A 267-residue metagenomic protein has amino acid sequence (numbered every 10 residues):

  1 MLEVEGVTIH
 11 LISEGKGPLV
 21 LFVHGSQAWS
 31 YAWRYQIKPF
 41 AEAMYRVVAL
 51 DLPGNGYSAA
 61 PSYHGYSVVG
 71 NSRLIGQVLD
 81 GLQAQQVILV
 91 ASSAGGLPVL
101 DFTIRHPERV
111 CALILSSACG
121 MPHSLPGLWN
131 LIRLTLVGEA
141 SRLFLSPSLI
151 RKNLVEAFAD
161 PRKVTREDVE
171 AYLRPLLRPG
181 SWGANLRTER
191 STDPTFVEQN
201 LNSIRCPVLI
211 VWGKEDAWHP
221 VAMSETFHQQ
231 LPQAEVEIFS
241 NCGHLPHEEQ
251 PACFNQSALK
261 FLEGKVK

Functional and structural regions predicted by a protein language model:
V7-Y57: Conserved HGGG/HGGXW glycine-rich cap/lid loop of the alpha/beta-hydrolase fold
I9, S124-L125, L143-S203: Conserved alpha/beta-hydrolase catalytic His-Asp/Glu region
I12, A49-V90, A94, Q256: Active-site loop/oxyanion-hole signature of alpha/beta-hydrolase fold enzymes
I104, C111-S141: Flexible "cap/lid" loop of the alpha/beta hydrolase fold
D168, C206, P220-Q229: Short alpha-helix in the alpha/beta-hydrolase fold that links the catalytic acid
I204, I210-W212: Short beta-strand/loop motif that positions the catalytic acidic residue of the alpha/beta-hydrolase fold
E215-H219: Acidic catalytic loop of the alpha/beta-hydrolase fold
A234-K267: Catalytic active-site module of serine/aspartate enzymes centered on a nucleophile-bearing elbow/loop
